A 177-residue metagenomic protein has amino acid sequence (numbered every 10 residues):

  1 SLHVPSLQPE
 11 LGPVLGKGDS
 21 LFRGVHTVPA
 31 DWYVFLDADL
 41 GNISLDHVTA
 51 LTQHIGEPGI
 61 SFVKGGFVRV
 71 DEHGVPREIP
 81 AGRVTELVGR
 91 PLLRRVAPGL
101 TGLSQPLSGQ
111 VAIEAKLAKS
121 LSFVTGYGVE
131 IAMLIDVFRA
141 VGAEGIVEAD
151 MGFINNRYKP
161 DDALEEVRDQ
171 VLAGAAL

Functional and structural regions predicted by a protein language model:
S1-T27: Active-site-proximal specificity loops/subdomain of glycosyltransferases
S6-P9, V68-H73, A118-K119, I154-R157: A short, flexible beta-alpha/helix-coil linker loop
V28, I79-G174: Conserved catalytic loops of nucleotide-sugar-dependent glycosyltransferases that act on lipid-linked
Y33: Short aromatic/hydrophobic "clamp" motif used to bind/position activated sugar donors
D37-I43: The conserved acidic donor/metal-binding loop of glycosyltransferases
S44-V68: Conserved donor-nucleotide/metal-binding helix-loop-beta segment in metal-dependent transferases, i.e., the alpha-helix
F62-P80: Short beta-strand-to-loop element that shapes/binds the nucleotide-sugar donor at the catalytic cleft/hinge
